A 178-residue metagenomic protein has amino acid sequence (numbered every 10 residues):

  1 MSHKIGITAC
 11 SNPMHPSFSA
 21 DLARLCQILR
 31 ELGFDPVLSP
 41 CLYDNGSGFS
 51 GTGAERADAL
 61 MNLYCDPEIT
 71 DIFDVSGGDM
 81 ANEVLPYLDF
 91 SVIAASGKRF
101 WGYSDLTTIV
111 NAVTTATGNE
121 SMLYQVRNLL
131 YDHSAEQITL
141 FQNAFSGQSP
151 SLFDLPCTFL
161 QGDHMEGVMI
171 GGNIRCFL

Functional and structural regions predicted by a protein language model:
M1-E68: ATP/NTP phosphate-donor binding region
G48-S50, E83-D89: Metal-dependent catalytic neighborhoods of phosphoester/phosphodiester hydrolases
I69-D71, A95-F100, E166-G167: Short active-site oxyanion
F73-N82, Y103: N-terminal glycine-rich "phosphate-gripper" loop used for MgATP/nucleotide binding and carboxylate activation
G77-D79, L106-T107, I174-R175: Short glycine-enriched loops at secondary-structure junctions
L88-A112, E120-R127: Short, acidic/small-residue loops that bind anionic groups at enzyme active sites
G118-L178: Conserved anion/nucleotide-ligand pocket segment
